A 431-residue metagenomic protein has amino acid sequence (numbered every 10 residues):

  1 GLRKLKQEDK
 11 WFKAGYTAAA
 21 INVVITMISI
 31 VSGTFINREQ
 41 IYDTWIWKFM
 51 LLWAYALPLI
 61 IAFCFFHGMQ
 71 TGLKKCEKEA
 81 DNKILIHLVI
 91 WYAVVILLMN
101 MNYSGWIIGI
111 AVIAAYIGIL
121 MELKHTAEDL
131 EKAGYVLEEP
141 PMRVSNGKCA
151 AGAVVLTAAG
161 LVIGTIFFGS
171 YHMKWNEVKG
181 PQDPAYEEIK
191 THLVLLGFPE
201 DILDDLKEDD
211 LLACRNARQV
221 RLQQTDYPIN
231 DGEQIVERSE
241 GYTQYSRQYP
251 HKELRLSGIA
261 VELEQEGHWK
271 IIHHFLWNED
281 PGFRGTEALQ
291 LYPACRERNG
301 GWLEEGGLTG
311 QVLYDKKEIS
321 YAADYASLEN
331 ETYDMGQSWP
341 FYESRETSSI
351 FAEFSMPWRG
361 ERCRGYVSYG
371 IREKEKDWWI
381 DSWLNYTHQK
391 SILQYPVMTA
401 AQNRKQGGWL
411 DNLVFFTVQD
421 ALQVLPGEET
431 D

Functional and structural regions predicted by a protein language model:
G1, A19-G33, Y55-G68, Y92 (+3 more regions): Helical transmembrane-bundle signal
L5, A62-K83, A115-M142, K174: Cytosolic juxtamembrane helix at the C-terminal end of the final transmembrane segment
Q7-A19, A80-I86: Membrane-interfacial loop-to-transmembrane alpha-helix junctions, especially the N-terminal start
V31-M99: Membrane-proximal helix-loop-helix units in multi-pass membrane proteins
E138-M173: Internal/C-terminal transmembrane anchor helices
L195-L308: Short N-terminal edge-element motif at the start of the domain
E297-V367: Short helix-loop boundary/capping segments
F351-D431: Extracytoplasmic/luminal low-complexity segments enriched in Pro/Gly and acidic/polar residues that act as flexible
